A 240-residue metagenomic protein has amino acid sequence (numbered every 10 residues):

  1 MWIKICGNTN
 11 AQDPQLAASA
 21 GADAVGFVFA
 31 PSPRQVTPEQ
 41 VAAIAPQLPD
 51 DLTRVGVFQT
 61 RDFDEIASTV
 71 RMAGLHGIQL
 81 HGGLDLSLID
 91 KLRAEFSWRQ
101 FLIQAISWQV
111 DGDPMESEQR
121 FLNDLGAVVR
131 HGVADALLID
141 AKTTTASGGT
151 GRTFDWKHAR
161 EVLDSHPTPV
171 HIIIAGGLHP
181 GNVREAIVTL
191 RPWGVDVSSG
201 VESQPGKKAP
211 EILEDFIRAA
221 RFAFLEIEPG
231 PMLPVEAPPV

Functional and structural regions predicted by a protein language model:
M1-D50, H76: Basic, often amphipathic N-terminal segments
C6, V57, H81, I172-L178 (+1 more regions): Glycine-rich beta-strand-to-loop/alpha-helix junction loops that act as flexible
A17, I78, L137, D155 (+4 more regions): Conserved, mostly hydrophobic/aromatic
A18-G21, V70-R71, V129-R130, I187-V188: Non-catalytic positions within long, well-ordered alpha-helices that form the structural scaffold/packing of enzyme
A22-P33, Q79-D85, A141-A146, T189-L213: Glycine-rich phosphate-binding active-site loops on the catalytic face of alpha/beta enzymes
F29-P33, Q40, Q47-H171, I227: Conserved anion-binding
E39-L48, K91-R93, S198-V240: C-terminal helical cap(s) of enzyme catalytic domains, especially alpha/beta-barrels
S165, H171-V188, E202: A C-terminal functional module that forms or caps the active site or interfaces directly with catalytic machinery
